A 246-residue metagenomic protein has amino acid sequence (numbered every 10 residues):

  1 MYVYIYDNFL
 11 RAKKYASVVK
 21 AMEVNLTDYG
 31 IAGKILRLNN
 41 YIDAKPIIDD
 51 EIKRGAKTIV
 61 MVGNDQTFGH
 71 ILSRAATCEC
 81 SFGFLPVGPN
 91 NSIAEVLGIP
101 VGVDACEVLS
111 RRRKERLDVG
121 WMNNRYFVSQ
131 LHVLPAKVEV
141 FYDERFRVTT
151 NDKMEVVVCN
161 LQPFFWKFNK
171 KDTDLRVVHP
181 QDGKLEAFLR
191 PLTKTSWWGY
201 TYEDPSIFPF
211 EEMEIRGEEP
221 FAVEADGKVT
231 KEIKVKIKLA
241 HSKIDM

Functional and structural regions predicted by a protein language model:
M1-I59, G69, S73, T77 (+1 more regions): ATP/NTP phosphate-donor binding region
Y6-F9, N64, L131: Structural motif
N40-I42, N64-T67, K194-T195: Short beta->alpha connector loops
K57-G63, F188: Periplasmic-binding protein-like
H70-I71, S92, E224: Phosphate- and divalent-cation-binding pockets in alpha/beta enzyme and binding domains that engage nucleotide-derived
A76-D174, H179-E186, P191-T193, Y200-Y202 (+1 more regions): Catalytic core of DAGKc-family lipid kinases
L189-M246: ATP/nucleoside-binding phosphotransfer catalytic cores, i.e., glycine-rich phosphate-binding loops
